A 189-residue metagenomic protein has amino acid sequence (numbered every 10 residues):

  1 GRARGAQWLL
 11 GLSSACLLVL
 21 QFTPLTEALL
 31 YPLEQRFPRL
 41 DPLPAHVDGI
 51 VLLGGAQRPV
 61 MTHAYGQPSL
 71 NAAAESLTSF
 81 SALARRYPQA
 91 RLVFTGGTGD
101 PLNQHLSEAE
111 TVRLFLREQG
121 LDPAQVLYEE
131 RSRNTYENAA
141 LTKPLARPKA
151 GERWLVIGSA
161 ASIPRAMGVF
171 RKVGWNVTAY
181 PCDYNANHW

Functional and structural regions predicted by a protein language model:
R2-Q7: Membrane-interface helix-boundary motifs at transmembrane edges
S14, V19-W189: A structural signal for short, hydrophobic/glycine-enriched beta-strand patches
